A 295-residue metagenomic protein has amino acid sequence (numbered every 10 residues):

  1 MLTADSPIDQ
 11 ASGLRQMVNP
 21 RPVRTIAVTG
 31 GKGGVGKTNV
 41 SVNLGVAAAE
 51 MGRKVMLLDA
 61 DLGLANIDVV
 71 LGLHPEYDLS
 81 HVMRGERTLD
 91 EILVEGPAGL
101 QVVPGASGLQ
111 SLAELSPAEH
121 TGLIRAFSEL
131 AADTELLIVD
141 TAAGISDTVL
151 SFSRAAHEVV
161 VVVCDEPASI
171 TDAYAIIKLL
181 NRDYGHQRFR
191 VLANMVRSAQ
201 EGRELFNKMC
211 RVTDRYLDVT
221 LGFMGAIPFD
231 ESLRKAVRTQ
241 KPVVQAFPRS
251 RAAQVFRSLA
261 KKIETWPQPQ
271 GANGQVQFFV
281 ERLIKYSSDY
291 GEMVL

Functional and structural regions predicted by a protein language model:
M1-Q16, H186-R190, N194-L295: C-terminal lobe/tail of nucleotide-utilizing enzymes
M1-V35, V46-A49: Extreme N-terminal, non-catalytic leader segments that precede Walker-type/kinase nucleotide-binding cores
R21-V23, V46, R53-L73: Conserved G1/Walker A P-loop phosphate-binding module
G30, A60-A132, V237-P242: P-loop/Walker-type NTP enzyme "switch/lid" segment
G36, V40: Hydrophobic positions on the alpha1 helix immediately C-terminal to the Walker A/P-loop
G72-Y77, L179-L180, N207-C210, V243: Short, hinge-like loop/turn segments at secondary-structure boundaries
T121, L136, T141-K235: Conserved catalytic-core segment of NTP-binding enzymes
